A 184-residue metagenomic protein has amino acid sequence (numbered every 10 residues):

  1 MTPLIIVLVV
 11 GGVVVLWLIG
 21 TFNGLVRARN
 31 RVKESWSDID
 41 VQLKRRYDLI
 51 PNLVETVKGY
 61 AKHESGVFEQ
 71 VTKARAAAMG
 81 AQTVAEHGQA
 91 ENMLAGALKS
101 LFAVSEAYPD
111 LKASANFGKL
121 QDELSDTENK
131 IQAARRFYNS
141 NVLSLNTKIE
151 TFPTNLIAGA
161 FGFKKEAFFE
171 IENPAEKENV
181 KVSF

Functional and structural regions predicted by a protein language model:
M1-F184: A helix-centric hydrophobic-segment signal that preferentially recognizes long, alpha-helical stretches used
